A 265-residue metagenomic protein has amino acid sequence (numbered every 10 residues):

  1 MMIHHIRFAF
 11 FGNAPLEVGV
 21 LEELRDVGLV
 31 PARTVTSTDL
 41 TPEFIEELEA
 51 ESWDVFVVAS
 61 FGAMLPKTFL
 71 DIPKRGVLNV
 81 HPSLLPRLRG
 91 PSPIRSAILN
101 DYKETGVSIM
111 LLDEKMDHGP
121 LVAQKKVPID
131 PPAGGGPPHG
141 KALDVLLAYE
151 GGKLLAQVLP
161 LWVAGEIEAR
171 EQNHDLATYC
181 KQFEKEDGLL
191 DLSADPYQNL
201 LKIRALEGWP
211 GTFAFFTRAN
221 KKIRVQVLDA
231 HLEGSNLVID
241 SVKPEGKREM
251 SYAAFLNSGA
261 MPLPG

Functional and structural regions predicted by a protein language model:
M1-G208, H231-V238, P244-R248, P262-G265: One-carbon transfer enzymes
F10, F215, Q226-L228: Short beta-strand segments
L112, F215-A219, V242: A generic structural motif
L192, N220-A230: Short, solvent-exposed recognition patches
M250-Y252: Short conserved micro-motifs at the rims of enzyme active sites and ligand-binding pockets
